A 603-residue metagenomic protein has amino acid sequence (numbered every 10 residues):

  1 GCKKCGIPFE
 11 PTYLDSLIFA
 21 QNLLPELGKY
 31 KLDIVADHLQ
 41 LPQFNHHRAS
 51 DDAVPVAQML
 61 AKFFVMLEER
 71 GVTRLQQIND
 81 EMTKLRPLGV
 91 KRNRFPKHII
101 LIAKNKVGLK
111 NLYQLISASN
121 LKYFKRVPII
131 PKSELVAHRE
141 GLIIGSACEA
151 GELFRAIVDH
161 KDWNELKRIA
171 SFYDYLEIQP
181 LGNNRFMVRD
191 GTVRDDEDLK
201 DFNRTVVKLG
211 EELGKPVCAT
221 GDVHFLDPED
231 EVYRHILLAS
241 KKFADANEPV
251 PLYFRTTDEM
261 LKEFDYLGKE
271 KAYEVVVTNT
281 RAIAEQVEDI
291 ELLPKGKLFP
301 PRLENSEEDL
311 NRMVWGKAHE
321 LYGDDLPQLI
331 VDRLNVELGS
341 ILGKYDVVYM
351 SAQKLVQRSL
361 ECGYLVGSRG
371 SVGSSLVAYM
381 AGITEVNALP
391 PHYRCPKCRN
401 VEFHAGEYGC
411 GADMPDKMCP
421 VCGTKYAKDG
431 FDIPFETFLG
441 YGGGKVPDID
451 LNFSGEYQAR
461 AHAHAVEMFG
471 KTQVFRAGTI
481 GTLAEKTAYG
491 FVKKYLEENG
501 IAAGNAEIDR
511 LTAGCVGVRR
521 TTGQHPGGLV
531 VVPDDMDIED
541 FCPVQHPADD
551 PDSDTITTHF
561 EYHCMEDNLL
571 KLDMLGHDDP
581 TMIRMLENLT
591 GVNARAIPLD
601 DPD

Functional and structural regions predicted by a protein language model:
G1, R358-L360, S371-I383: Catalytic DNA-binding helix-loop module of base-excision-repair DNA glycosylases/AP lyases
G1-C2, P25-M82: Acidic, Mg2+-coordinating catalytic module of metal-dependent nucleases/exonucleases that use a two-metal-ion mechanism
G1-T12, R155, N164-L166, A170 (+1 more regions): Substrate-recognition/cap helix-loop segment adjacent to the acidic, metal-dependent catalytic center of Asp-based
P8-Q21, Q77, L101, I144: Conserved beta-strand -> loop -> alpha-helix junction used to position metal-binding or nucleic-acid-contacting
V65-V314, L355-V356, L365, I383-D603: Mg2+-dependent phosphoryl-transfer active-site scaffold
D324-G367: Helix-rich "cap/lid" substructures immediately adjacent to catalytic or cofactor-binding pockets
